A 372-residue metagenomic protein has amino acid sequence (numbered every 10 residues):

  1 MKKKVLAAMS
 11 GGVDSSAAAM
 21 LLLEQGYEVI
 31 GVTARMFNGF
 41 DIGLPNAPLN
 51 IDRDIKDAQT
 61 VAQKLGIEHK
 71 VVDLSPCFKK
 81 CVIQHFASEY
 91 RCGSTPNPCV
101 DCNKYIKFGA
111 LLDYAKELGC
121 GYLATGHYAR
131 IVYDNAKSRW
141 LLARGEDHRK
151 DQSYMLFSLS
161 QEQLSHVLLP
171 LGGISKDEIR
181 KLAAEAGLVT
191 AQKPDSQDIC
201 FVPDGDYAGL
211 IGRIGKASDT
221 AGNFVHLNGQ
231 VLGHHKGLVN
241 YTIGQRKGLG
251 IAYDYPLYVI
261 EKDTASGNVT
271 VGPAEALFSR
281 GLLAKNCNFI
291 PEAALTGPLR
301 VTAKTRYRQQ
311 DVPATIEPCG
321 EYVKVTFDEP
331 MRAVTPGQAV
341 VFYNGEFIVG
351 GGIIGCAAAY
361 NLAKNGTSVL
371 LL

Functional and structural regions predicted by a protein language model:
M1-F157, L168, D177-E178, A184: ATP-dependent adenylation/nucleotidyltransferase module used to activate substrates
K4-A8, G350-I353, L370-L372: Beta1/beta-strand and adjacent pyrophosphate-binding region of the FAD-binding site in flavoprotein oxidoreductases
V13-D14, I353-G355: Hydrophobic/small residue at the entry helix of a nucleotide-binding pocket
L23, A359, A363: Gly/Ala-rich phosphate-binding loop of Rossmann-like dinucleotide-binding domains, activating on the conserved
Y27, L188, T367: Conserved acetyl-CoA-binding loop of GNAT-fold acetyltransferases
A34, A363-L372: Glycine-rich FAD pyrophosphate-binding loop
F108, C356-A359: Short, hydrophobic/amphipathic alpha-helical packing segments that form internal helix faces or helix-helix interfaces
A124-A136, L141-I354: AMP-forming adenylation/ATP pyrophosphatase catalytic core
